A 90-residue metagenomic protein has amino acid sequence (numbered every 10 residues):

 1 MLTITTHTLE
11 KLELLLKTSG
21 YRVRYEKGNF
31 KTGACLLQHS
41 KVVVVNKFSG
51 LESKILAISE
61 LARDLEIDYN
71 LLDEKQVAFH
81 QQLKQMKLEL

Functional and structural regions predicted by a protein language model:
M1-K31: Auxiliary, metal-adjacent structural segments of Zn-dependent hydrolase domains
I4, E10, S49-G50, D68: Alpha-helix capping and helix-coil boundary motifs
L14, C35-V43, Q81-E89: Short amphipathic alpha-helical patches
K27-E52: Active-site scaffold of zinc-dependent metalloenzymes
T32, I55, L65-L90: Post-HEXXH active-site segment of zinc metalloproteases
V42-V45, A62-E66: Short, low-complexity, polar/charged sequence segments that are solvent-exposed and flexible
L51-R63: Short alpha-helix carrying the canonical HExxH Zn2+-binding catalytic motif
